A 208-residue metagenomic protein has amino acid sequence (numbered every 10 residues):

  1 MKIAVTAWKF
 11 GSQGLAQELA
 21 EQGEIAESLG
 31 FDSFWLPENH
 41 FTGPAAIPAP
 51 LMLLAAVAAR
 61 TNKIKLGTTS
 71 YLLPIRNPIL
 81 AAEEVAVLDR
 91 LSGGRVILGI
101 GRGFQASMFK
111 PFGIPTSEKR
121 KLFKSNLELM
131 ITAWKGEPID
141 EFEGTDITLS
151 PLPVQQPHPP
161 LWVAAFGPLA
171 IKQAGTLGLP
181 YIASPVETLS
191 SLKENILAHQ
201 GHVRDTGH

Functional and structural regions predicted by a protein language model:
M1-L66, P159: N-terminal beta1-alpha1-beta2 module of alpha/beta enzyme domains
I3-A7, F34-L36, L66-T69, V96-I100 (+2 more regions): Hydrophobic faces of well-ordered beta-strands that scaffold small-molecule active sites in alpha/beta enzyme cores
T6-F10, N39-F41, Y71-L73, G101-G103 (+2 more regions): Active-site beta-loop-alpha junctions enriched in small/polar residues
E18, A45-A49, L73, L80 (+1 more regions): Generic, well-ordered alpha-helical segments
T42-A45, Y71-N77, P115-T116: Glycine-rich "substrate-gating" loop/helix at the edge of Rossmann-like oxidoreductase active sites
N77-A183, L189-G207: Internal, glycine-rich beta/alpha segment that forms the wall or movable "lid" of small-molecule/cofactor binding
